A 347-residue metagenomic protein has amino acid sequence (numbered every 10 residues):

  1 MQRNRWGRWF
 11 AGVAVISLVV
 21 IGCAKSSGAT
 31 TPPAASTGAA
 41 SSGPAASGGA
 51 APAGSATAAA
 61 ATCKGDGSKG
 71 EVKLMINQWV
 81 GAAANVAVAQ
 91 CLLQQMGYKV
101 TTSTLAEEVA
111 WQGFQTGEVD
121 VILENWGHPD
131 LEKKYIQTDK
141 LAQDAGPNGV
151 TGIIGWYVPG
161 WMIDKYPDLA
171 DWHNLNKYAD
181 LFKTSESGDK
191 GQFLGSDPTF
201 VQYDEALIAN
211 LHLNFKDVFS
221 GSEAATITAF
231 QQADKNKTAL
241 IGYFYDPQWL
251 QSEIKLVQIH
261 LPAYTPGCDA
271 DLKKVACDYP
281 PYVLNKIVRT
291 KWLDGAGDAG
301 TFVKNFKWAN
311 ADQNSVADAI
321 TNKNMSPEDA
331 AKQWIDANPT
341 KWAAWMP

Functional and structural regions predicted by a protein language model:
C23-P32, A40, A46: Bacterial lipoprotein signal-peptidase II cleavage site
A56-A87, A106-E108: Extracytoplasmic "Venus flytrap"
G65, V86, L105-L141, I227-Q231 (+1 more regions): Pocket-flanking alpha-helical
G67-G81, Y98-S103, K190-L194, V303: Short, well-ordered beta-strand elements
N77-V80, Y98-G113, V218-A229: Short helix-initiation/N-cap motifs at beta->coil->alpha
V119-L123, Q192-C268: Ligand-binding pocket segment of bilobal, Venus flytrap-like solute-binding proteins
L141-F193: A conserved helix-loop-strand patch within extracytoplasmic ligand-binding domains of the periplasmic binding
I154-K165, P281-G295, D318-A319: A bilobed periplasmic-binding-protein/Venus flytrap-type ligand-binding module shared by bacterial periplasmic
